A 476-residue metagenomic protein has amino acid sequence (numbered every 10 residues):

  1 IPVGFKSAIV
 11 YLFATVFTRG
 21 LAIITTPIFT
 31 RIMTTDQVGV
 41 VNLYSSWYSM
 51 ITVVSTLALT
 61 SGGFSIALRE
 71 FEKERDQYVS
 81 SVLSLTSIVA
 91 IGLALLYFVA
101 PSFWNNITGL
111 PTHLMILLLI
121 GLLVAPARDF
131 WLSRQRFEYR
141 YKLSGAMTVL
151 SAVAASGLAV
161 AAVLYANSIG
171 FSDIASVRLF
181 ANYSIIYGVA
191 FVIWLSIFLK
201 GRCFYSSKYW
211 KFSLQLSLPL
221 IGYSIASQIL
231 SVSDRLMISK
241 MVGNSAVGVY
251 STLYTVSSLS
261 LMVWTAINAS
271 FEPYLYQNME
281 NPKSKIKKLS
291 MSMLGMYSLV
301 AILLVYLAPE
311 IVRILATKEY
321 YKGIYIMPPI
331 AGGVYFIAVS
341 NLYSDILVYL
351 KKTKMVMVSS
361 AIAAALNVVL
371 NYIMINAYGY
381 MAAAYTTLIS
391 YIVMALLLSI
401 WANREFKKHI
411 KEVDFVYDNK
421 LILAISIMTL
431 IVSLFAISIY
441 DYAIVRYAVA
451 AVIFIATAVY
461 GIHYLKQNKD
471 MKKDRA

Functional and structural regions predicted by a protein language model:
P2-S61, A90, A94-F98, G121 (+5 more regions): Signature of the first transmembrane helix
G4, F171-L179, V189-S231, S270 (+2 more regions): Interhelical loop/hinge segments that connect adjacent transmembrane helices in multipass membrane
F5, V124-M147, G332-I362: Membrane-interface junctions at transmembrane-helix termini in multi-pass inner-membrane proteins
K6-T18, L43-Y44, Y48-P101, L114 (+4 more regions): Membrane-water interface segments that mark the loop-to-transmembrane alpha-helix transition
T26-I28, S55-E72, L253-K283, K287-M293 (+1 more regions): Helix-loop junctions and terminal segments of transmembrane helices in multi-pass membrane transport/translocation
S61, S80-I107, G157-Y165, V192-I193 (+3 more regions): Alpha-helical transmembrane segments of multi-pass membrane transport and lipid-handling proteins
I116, G145-K200, A361-L366, Y380-A402 (+2 more regions): Hydrophobic alpha-helical transmembrane segments
N182, I186, A363-L366, D414-N468: Transmembrane alpha-helical segments of multi-pass transport proteins
